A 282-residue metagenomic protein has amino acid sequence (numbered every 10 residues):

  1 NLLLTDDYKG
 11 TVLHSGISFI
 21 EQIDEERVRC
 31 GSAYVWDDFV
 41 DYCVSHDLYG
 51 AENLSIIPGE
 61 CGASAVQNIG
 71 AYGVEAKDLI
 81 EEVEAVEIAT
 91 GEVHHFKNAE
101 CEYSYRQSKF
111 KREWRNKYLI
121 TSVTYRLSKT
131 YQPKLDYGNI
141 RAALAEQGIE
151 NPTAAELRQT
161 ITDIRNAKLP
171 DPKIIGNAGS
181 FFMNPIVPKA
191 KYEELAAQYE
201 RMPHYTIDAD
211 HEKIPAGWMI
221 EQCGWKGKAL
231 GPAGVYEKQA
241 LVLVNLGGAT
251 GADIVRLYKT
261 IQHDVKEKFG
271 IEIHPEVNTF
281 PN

Functional and structural regions predicted by a protein language model:
N1-T90: Anion-binding (especially nucleotide phosphate/pyrophosphate-binding) glycine-rich loop and adjoining beta-alpha core
L48, G251-L257: Beta-rich strand-turn-strand
H94-A252, K268-N282: Phosphate/pyrophosphate- and phosphate-bearing ligand-binding catalytic cores of soluble enzymes
